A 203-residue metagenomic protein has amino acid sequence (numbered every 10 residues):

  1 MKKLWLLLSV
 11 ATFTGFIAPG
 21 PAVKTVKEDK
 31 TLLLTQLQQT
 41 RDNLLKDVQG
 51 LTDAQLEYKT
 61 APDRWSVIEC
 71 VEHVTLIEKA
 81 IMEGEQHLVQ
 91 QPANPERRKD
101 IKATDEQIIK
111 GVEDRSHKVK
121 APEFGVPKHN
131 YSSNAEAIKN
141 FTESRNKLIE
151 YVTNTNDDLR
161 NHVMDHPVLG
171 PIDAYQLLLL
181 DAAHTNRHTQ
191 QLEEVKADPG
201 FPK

Functional and structural regions predicted by a protein language model:
M1-L4: Positively charged n-region of N-terminal signal peptides that target proteins for export
L6-A11: Sec-dependent N-terminal signal peptides
G15-L32, E83-K139, I172, P199-K203: Short, helix-capping/interhelical loops that line the mouth of catalytic, cofactor-, or ligand-binding pockets
V23-R64: Start-of-domain marker
D29, L33, T40, L44 (+5 more regions): Stable alpha-helical elements in mature extracytoplasmic
T35, Q39-D42, K46-Q49, E83 (+5 more regions): Replace "anionic and nucleotidyl ligands
Y58-Q107, N154, D158-K203: Short, contiguous alpha-helical
R115-D181: A charged, solvent-exposed segment within the mature domains of Sec-exported extracytoplasmic proteins
